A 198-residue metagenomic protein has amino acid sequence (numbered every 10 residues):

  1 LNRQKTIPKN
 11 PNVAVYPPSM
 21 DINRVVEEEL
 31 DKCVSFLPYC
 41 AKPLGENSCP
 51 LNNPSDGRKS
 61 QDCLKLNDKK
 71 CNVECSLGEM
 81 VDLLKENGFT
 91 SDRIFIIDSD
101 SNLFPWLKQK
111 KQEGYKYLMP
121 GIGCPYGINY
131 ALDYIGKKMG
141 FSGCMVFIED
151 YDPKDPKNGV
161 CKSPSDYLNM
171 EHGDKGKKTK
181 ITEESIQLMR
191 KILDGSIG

Functional and structural regions predicted by a protein language model:
L1-G45: Electropositive, gly/pro-rich neighborhoods at or near active sites that engage anionic ligands
K9-S19, K69-V81, E183-I186: Well-ordered, non-membrane alpha-helical segments in soluble/globular domains
E29-D92: Redox- and metal-dependent alpha/beta enzyme cores, enriched for Fe-S-associated oxidoreductases and cofactor-handling
L37-P43, V73, D98-L103, G121-N129 (+1 more regions): Gly/Ser/Thr-rich loops at beta-strand to alpha-helix junctions that form or flank small-molecule/cofactor-binding
C49-R58, K111-E113, I135-M139: Short, solvent-exposed amphipathic alpha-helical segments in soluble enzyme and RNA/protein-processing domains
S91-L107: A short, well-structured beta->alpha microelement
D92, K116-P120: Short active-site oxyanion
G127, A131-D133, K137-G198: C-terminal functional extensions of proteins
